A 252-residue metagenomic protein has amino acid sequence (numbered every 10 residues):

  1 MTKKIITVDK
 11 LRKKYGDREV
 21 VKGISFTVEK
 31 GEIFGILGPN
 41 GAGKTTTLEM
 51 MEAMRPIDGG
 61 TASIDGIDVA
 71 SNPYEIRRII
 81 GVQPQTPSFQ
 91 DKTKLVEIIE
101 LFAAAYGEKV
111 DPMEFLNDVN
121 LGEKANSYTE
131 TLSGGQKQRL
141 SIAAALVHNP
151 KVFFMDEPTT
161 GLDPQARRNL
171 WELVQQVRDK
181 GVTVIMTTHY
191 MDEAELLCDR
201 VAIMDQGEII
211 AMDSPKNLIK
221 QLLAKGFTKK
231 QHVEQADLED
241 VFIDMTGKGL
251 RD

Functional and structural regions predicted by a protein language model:
E100, A104, K109-K124: Conserved ABC ATPase "signature" region
Y128-L132: Conserved ABC ATPase signature
N149: Conserved catalytic motifs of ABC-family nucleotide-binding domains
F153-D156: Catalytic Walker B motif of ABC-type/P-loop ATPase nucleotide-binding domains
M212-D213: ABC ATPase "signature
